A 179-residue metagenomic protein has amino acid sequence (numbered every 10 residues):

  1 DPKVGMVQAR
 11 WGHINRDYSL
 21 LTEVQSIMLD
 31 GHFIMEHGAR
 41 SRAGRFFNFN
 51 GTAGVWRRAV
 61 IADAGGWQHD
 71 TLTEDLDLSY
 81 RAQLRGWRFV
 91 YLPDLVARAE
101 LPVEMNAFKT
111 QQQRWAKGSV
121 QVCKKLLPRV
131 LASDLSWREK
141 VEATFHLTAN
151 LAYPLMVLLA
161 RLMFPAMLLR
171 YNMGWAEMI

Functional and structural regions predicted by a protein language model:
D1-L72, M105-W137, V141-T144, T148: Long helical/loop segments within the catalytic core of UDP-sugar-dependent glycosyltransferases, especially the large
P2-K3, W87, M173: Residue-level recognition of short, well-ordered coil/turn positions that link secondary-structure elements
M6-Q8, Y91, M156: A structural signal for short, well-ordered beta-strand segments and their strand-loop junctions that often border
G44, D70, S79-R98: Catalytic donor-sugar/metal-binding loop of nucleotide-sugar-dependent glycosyltransferases
W87-V103, K125-D134, A160-M167: Hydrophobic alpha-helical transmembrane segments
W137-I179: Alpha-helical bilayer-embedded segments of polytopic membrane proteins, i.e., transmembrane/intramembrane helices
